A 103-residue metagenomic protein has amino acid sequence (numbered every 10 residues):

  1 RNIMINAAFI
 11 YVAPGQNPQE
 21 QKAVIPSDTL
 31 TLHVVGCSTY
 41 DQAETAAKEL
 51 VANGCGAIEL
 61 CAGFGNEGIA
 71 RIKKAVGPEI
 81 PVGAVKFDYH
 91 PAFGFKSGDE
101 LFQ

Functional and structural regions predicted by a protein language model:
R1-I3: Short, Lys/Arg-enriched N-terminal segments with co-localized hydrophobic residues within the first ~10-30 amino acids
I5, G54-G56, P78-I80: Short, well-ordered coil/turn segments that N-cap beta-strands
A7-F9, H33-V35, L60, V82-A84: Hydrophobic faces of well-ordered beta-strands that scaffold small-molecule active sites in alpha/beta enzyme cores
Q16, K22-I25, V35, F95: Long, charge-rich, low-complexity intrinsically disordered regions
D28-D41, F102: Active-site mouth loops of central-metabolism enzymes
A43-K48, N53-F64: Amphipathic, hydrophobic secondary-structure cores in small proteins
N66-Y89: Alpha-helix-loop-beta-strand connector modules within alpha/beta enzyme cores
H90-K96: Short, charged, surface-exposed secondary-structure boundary motifs
